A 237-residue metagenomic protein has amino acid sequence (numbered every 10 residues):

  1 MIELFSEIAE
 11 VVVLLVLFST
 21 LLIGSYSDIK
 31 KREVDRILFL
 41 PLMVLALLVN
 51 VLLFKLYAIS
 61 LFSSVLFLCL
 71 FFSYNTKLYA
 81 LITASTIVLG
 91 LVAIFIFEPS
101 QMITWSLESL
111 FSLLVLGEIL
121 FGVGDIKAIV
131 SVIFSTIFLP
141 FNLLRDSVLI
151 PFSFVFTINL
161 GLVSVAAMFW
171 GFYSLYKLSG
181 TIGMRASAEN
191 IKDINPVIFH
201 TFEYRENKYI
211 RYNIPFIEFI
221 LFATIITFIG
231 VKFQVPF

Functional and structural regions predicted by a protein language model:
M1-F237: A membrane-topology feature that recognizes alpha-helical transmembrane segments and their immediate juxtamembrane
